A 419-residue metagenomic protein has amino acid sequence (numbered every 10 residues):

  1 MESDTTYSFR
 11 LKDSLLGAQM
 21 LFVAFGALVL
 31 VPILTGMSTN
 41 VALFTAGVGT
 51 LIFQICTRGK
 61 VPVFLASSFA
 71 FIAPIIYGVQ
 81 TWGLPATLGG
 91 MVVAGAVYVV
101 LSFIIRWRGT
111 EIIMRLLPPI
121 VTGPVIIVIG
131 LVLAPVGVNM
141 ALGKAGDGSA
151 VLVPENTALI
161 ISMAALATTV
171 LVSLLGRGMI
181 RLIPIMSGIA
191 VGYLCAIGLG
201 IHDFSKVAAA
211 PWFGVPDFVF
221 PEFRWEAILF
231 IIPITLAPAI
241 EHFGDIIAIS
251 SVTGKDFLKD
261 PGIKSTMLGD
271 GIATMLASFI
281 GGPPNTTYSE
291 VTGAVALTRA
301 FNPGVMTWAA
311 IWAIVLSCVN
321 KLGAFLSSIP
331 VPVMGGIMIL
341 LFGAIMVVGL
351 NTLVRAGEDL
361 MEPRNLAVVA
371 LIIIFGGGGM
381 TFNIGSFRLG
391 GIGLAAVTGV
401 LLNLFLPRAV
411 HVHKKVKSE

Functional and structural regions predicted by a protein language model:
M1-L15, S149-A150, F204-D217, S251-L258 (+2 more regions): Intrinsically disordered, low-complexity non-transmembrane regions of multi-pass membrane transporters
E2-L11, G36-Q54, K60, P233-P303 (+1 more regions): Membrane-embedded helical hairpins/re-entrant loop segments and their flanking transmembrane helices within multi-pass
S14-A27, P154-L166, I183-P184, G198-L199 (+2 more regions): Hydrophobic, membrane-embedded alpha-helices of multi-pass small-molecule transporters
L16-G49, V61-A86: Transmembrane helix-boundary motif of multi-pass solute transporters/channels
V29-L34, F64-Y77, G244-T253, N285-L297 (+2 more regions): Re-entrant/interfacial helical elements at transmembrane boundaries that shape and gate the permeation pathway
M37-F44, G59-F71, I113-V121, I180-M186 (+5 more regions): Short, non-helical or kinked segments that cap or interrupt transmembrane helices
A46-T50, F69-A70, G95, I189 (+1 more regions): Residue-level recognition of pore/gate-forming positions within transmembrane alpha-helices of multi-pass
Q80-S205, W308-V416: Membrane-embedded alpha-helical modules
